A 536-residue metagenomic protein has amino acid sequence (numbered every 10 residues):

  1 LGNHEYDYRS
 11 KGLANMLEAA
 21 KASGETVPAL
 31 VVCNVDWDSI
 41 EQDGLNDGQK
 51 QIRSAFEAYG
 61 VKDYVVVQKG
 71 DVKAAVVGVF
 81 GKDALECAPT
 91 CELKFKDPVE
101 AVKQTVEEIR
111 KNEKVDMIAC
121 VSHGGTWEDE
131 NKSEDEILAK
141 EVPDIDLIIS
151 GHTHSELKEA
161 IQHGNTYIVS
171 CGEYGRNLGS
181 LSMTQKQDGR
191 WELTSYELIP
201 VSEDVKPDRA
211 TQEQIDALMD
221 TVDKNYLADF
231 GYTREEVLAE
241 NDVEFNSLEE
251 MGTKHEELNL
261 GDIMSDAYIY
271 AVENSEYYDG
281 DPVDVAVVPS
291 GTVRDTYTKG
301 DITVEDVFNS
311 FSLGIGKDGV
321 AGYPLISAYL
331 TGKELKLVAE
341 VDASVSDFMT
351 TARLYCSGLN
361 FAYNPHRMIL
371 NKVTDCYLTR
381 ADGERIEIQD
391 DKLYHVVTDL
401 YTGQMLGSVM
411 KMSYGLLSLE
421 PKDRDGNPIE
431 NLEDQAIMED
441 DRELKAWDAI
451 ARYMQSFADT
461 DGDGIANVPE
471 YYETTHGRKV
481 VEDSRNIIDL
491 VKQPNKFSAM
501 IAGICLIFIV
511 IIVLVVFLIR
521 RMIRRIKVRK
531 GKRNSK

Functional and structural regions predicted by a protein language model:
L1-D204, M264-A267, Y329, S346 (+1 more regions): Acidic, metal/ion-coordinating pockets
C87-L93, G172-K536: Catalytic centers of hydrolytic enzymes
